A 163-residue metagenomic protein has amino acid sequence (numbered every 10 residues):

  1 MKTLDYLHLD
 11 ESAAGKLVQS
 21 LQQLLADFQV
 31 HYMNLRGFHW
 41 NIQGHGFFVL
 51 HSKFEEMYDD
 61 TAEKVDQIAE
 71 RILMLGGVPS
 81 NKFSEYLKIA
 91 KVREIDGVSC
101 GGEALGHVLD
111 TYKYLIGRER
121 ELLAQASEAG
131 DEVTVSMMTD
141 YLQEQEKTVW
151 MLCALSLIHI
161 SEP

Functional and structural regions predicted by a protein language model:
K2-L24, G101: Disorder-to-helix initiation segments
H8-K16, H31-E56, R118-V133: Helix-loop segments that flank and shape redox-cofactor active sites
G15-L25, Q29, E55-Y58, A62 (+3 more regions): Short amphipathic alpha-helical segments with heptad-repeat character
L25, Y32, H39, Y58 (+6 more regions): A structural signal for well-ordered alpha-helices, especially hydrophobic packing surfaces of coiled-coils
R36, F83-K88: Mobile beta-alpha loop/short-helix "lid" or hinge segments that flank ligand
Q43-E85: Conserved alpha-helical segments that form or flank metal/cofactor-binding pockets of metalloenzymes
D66, E70, L87-D140: Acidic/histidine-rich alpha-helical segments that form the ligand environment of transition-metal centers
S156-P163: Residue-level detector of conserved catalytic or cofactor/ligand-binding positions in enzyme active sites
